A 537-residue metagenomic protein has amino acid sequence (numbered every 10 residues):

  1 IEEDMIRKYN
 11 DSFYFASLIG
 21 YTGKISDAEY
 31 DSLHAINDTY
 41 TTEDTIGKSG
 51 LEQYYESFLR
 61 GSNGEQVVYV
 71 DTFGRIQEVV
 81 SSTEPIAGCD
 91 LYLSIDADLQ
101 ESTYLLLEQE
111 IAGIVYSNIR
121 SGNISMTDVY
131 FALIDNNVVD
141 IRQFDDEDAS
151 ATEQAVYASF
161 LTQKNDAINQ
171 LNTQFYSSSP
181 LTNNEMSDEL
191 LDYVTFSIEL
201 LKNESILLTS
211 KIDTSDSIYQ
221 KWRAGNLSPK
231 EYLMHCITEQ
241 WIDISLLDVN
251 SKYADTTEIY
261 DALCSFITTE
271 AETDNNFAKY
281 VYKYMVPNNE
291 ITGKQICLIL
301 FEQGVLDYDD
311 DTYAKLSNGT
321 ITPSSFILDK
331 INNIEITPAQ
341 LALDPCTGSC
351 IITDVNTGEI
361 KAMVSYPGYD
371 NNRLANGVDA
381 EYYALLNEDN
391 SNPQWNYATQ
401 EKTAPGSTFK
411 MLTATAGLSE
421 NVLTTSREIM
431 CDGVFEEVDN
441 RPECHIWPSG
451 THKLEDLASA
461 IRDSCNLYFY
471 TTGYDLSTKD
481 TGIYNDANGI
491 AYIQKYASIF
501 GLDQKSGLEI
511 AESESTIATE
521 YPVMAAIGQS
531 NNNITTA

Functional and structural regions predicted by a protein language model:
I1-L51: Non-catalytic accessory/assembly modules
T42-E43, L51-S57, T536-A537: Conserved serine DD-peptidase/penicillin-binding transpeptidase domain and beta-lactam-recognizing active-site
S57-E65: Amphipathic alpha-helical blocks
E65-T83, I95, A112, R120-S407 (+1 more regions): Beta-lactam-recognizing serine transpeptidase/beta-lactamase-like catalytic domain environment
C89-L99: Conserved beta-strand/loop elements of the cytosolic catalytic core of P-type E1-E2 ATPases, chiefly in the P-domain
L107: Zn2+-dependent metallopeptidase catalytic core
